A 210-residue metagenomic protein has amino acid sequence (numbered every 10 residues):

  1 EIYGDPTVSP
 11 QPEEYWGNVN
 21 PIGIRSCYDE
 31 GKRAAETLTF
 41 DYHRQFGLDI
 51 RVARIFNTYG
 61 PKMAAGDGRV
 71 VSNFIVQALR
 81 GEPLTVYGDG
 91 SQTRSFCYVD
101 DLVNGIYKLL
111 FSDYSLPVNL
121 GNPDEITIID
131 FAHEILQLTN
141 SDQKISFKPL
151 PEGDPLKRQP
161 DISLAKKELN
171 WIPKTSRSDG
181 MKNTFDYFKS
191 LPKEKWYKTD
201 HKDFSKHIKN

Functional and structural regions predicted by a protein language model:
E1-V52, M63-D67: Catalytic helix-loop patch of NAD(P)-dependent Rossmann-fold dehydrogenases
P12, N57, S72, V76-N210: C-terminal substrate-binding subdomain of Rossmann-fold SDR/epimerase-dehydratase oxidoreductases
G60: Flexible loop/cap residues within protein kinase catalytic domains
